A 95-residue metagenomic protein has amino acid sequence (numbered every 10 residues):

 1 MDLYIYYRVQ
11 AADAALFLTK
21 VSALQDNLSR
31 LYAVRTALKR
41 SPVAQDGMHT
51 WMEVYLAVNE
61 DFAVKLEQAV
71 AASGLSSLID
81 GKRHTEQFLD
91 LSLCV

Functional and structural regions predicted by a protein language model:
M1-E67, Q87-V95: Short S/T/G/P-rich N-terminal loop/turn motif that feeds into the first structured element of a domain
Q25-S29, V70-I79: A common structural junction motif
V34, S73-L89: Conserved short beta-strand edge segments in small beta-sheet-based binding/regulatory domains
